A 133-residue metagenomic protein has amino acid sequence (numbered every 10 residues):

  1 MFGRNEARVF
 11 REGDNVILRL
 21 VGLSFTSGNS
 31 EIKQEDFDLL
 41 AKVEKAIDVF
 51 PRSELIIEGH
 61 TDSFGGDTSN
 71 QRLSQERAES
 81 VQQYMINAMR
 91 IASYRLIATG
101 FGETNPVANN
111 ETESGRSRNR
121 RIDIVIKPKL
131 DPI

Functional and structural regions predicted by a protein language model:
M1-E54, P128-I133: Periplasmic peptidoglycan-binding/tethering modules of Gram-negative envelope proteins
S30-F37, H60-I133: Periplasmic OmpA-like peptidoglycan-binding domain that tethers envelope proteins to the cell wall
